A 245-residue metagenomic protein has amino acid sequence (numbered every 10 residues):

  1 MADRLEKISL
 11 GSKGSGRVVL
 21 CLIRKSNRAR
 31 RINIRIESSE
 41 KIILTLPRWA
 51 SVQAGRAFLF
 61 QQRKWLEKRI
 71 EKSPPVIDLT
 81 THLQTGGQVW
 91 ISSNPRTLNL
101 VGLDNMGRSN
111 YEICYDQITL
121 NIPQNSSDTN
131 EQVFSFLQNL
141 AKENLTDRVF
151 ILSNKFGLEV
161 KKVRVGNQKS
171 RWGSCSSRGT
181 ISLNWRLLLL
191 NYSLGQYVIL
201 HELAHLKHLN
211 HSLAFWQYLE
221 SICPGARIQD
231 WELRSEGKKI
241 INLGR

Functional and structural regions predicted by a protein language model:
M1-Y197, L206-R245: Active-site-proximal or metal-binding-adjacent scaffold patches in catalytic folds
E202: Walker B catalytic acidic pair
